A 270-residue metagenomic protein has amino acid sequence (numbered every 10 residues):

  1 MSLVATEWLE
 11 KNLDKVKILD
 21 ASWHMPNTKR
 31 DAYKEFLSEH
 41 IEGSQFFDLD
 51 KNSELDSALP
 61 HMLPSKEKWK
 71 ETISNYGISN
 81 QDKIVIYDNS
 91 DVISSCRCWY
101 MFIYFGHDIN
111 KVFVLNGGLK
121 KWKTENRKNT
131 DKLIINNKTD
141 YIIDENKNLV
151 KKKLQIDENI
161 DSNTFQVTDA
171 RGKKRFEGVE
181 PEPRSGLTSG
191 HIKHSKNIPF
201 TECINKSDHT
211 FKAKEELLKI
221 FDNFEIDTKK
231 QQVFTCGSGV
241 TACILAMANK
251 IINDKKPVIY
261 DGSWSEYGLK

Functional and structural regions predicted by a protein language model:
M1-T6, K11, L119-K193: Active-site neighborhoods of enzymes that stabilize oxyanions during catalysis
E7, K11-D31, Q166: Hydrophobic alpha-helical membrane-insertion signals
Y33-Q45: Short catalytic helix/loop segments, enriched in acidic residues and glycine and frequently bearing histidine
E54-D82, I198-Q231: Helix-loop module immediately N-terminal to the HCX5R catalytic loop in PTP-like cysteine phosphatase domains
P60-N159, T241-S263: Thiolate-centered catalytic microenvironments shared by cysteine-dependent enzyme domains
K196-N205, G262-E266, K270: Short, flexible loop segments at boundaries between secondary-structure elements
K219-K270: C-terminal appended segment following the main domain
